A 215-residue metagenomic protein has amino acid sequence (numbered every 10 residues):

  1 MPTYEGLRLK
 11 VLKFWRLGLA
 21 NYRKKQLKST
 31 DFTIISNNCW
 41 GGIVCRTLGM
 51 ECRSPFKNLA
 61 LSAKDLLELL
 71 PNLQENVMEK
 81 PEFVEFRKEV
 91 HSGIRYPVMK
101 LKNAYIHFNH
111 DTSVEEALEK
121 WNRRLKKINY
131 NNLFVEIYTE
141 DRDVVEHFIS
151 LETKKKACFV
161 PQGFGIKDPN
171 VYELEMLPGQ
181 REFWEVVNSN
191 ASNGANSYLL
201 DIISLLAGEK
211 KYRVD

Functional and structural regions predicted by a protein language model:
M1-S29: Membrane-proximal basic amphipathic "stem/tether" segments
P2, G6, T112, E116 (+1 more regions): Alpha-helix boundary/N-cap detector
T3, F148, L206-D215: Catalytic cores of PAPS-dependent sulfotransferases and nucleotide-sugar/CMP/GDP-dependent glycosyltransferases
N21-R23, T30, S36-V135, V144 (+1 more regions): Positively charged, amphipathic N-terminal segments that serve as targeting/anchoring signals
A63, G163-F164, P178: Residue-level detector of flexible, active-site-proximal loop/helix-junction positions within diverse enzyme catalytic
R124-Y172: Extended, basic/helix-rich recognition subdomains
K167-E209: C-terminal regions of proteins
